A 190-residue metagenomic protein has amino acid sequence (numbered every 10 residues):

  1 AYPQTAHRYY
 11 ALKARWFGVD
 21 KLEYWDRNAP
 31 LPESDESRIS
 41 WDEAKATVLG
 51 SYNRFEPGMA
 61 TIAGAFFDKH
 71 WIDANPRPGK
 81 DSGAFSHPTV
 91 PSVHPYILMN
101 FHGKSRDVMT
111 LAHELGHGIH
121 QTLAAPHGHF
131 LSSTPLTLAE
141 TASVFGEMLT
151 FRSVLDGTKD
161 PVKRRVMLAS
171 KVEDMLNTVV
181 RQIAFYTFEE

Functional and structural regions predicted by a protein language model:
A1-E190: Cation-handling catalytic/transport regions enriched in His/Asp/Glu
